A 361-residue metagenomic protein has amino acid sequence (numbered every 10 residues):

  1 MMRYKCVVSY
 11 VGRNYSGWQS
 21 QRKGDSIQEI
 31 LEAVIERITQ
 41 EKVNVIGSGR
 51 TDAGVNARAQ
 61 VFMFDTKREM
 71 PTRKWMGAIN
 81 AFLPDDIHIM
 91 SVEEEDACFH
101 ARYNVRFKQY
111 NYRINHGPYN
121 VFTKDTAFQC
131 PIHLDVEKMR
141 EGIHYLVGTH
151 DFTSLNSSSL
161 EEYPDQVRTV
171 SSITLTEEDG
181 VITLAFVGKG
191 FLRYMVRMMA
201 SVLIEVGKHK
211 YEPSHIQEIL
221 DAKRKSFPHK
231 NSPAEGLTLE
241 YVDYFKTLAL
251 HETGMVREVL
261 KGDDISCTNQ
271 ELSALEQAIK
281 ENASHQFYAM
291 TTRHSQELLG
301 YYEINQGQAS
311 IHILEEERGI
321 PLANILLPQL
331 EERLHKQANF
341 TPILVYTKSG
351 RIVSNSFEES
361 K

Functional and structural regions predicted by a protein language model:
M1-L250: Structured-RNA-binding interfaces characteristic of tRNA pseudouridine synthases
L248-Q277: Short amphipathic alpha-helix that is part of the acyltransferase structural core
C267-F287, T292-R293: Active-site rim helix/loop that mediates acceptor-substrate recognition in acyltransferases
H285-A289, Y301, S310: Short hydrophobic/aromatic beta-strand element in the GNAT-like acyltransferase core that lines or flanks the acyl-donor
Q296-Q308: Conserved beta-strand in the GNAT
N305-E316, Y346: Conserved acetyl-CoA binding element of GNAT-fold acetyltransferases
G319-R333: Conserved acetyl-CoA-binding loop-helix of GNAT-fold acetyltransferases
I343-N355: Conserved beta-strand-loop-alpha-helix junction that forms the acyl-donor binding cleft
